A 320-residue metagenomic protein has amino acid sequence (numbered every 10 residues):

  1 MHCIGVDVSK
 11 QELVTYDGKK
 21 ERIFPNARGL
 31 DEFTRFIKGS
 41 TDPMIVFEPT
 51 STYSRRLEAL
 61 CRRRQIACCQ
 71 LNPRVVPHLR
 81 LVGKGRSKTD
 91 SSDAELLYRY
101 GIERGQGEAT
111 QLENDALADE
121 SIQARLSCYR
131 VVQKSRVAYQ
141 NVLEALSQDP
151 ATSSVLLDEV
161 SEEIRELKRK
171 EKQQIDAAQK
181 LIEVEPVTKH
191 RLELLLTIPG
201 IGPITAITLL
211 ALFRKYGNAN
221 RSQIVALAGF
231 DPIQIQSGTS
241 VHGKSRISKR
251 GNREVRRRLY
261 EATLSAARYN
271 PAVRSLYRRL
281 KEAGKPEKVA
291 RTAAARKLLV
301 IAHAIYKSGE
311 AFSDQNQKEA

Functional and structural regions predicted by a protein language model:
M1-G18, L97, T208: Gly/Thr-rich phosphate-binding beta-strand-loop-beta motif of the actin/hexokinase/Hsp70
G18-M44: Nucleic-acid-processing active sites and adjacent nucleic-acid-binding tracks, predominantly divalent metal-dependent
I37, T110-A124, T152, G243-R246 (+1 more regions): Short, solvent-exposed helix-loop connector elements
D42-Y53: Short glycine-rich phosphate-binding loop at a beta-alpha junction
Q70-L194: Long, charge-rich intrinsically disordered scaffolds of nucleic-acid metabolism proteins
P203, L209-A283, E287, E319-A320: Phosphate-backbone recognition surface of nucleic-acid-processing proteins
A283-A320: Basic, amphipathic alpha-helical segments enriched in Lys/Arg and hydrophobic/aromatic residues
